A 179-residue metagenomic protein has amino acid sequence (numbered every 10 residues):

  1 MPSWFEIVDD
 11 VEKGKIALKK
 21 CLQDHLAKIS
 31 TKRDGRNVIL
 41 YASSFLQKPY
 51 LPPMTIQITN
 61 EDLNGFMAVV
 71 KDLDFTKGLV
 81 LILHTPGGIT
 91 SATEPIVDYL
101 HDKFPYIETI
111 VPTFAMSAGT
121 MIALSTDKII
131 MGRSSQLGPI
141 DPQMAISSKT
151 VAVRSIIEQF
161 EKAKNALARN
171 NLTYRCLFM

Functional and structural regions predicted by a protein language model:
M1-F114, T120-M179: Terminal-region recognition feature
